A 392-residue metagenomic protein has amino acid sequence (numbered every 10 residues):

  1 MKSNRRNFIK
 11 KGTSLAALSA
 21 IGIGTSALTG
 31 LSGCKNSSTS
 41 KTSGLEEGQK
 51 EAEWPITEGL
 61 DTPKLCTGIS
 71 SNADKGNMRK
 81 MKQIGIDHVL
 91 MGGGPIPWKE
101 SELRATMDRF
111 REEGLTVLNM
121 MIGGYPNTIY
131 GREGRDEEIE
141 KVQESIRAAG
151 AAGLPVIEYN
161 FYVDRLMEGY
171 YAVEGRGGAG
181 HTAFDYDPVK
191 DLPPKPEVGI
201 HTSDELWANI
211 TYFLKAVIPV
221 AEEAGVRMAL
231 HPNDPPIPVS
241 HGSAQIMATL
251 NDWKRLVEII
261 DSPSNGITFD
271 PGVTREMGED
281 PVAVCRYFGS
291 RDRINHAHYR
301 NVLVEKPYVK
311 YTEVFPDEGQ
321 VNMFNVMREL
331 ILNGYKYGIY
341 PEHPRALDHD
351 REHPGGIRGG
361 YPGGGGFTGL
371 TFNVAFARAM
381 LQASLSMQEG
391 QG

Functional and structural regions predicted by a protein language model:
K2-T62, I129-Y130, A152-P155, K215 (+3 more regions): Histidine-acidic metal/acid-base catalytic patches
K64-G68, L90-M91, T268-D270: Short catalytic-loop micro-motif centered on adjacent basic/acidic residues
S70-M81, E138-I146, D280-R286: Short, acidic/polar
S71-A73, P95, I122-G124, F161-R165 (+4 more regions): Active-site-proximal loop/turn and secondary-structure-junction residues that shape catalytic pockets, frequently
A73-G92, A152: Catalytic domains of carbohydrate-active enzymes, especially glycoside hydrolases
G92-T211, E222-E223, K336-Y337: Structural motif corresponding to the early beta-alpha repeats
K190-L206, P232-G242, I357-G359: Active-site-proximal beta-alpha loop/turn segments in soluble metabolic enzymes
I210, L214, L230-D234: Short, structured patches in soluble enzyme cores that scaffold and shape functional sites
